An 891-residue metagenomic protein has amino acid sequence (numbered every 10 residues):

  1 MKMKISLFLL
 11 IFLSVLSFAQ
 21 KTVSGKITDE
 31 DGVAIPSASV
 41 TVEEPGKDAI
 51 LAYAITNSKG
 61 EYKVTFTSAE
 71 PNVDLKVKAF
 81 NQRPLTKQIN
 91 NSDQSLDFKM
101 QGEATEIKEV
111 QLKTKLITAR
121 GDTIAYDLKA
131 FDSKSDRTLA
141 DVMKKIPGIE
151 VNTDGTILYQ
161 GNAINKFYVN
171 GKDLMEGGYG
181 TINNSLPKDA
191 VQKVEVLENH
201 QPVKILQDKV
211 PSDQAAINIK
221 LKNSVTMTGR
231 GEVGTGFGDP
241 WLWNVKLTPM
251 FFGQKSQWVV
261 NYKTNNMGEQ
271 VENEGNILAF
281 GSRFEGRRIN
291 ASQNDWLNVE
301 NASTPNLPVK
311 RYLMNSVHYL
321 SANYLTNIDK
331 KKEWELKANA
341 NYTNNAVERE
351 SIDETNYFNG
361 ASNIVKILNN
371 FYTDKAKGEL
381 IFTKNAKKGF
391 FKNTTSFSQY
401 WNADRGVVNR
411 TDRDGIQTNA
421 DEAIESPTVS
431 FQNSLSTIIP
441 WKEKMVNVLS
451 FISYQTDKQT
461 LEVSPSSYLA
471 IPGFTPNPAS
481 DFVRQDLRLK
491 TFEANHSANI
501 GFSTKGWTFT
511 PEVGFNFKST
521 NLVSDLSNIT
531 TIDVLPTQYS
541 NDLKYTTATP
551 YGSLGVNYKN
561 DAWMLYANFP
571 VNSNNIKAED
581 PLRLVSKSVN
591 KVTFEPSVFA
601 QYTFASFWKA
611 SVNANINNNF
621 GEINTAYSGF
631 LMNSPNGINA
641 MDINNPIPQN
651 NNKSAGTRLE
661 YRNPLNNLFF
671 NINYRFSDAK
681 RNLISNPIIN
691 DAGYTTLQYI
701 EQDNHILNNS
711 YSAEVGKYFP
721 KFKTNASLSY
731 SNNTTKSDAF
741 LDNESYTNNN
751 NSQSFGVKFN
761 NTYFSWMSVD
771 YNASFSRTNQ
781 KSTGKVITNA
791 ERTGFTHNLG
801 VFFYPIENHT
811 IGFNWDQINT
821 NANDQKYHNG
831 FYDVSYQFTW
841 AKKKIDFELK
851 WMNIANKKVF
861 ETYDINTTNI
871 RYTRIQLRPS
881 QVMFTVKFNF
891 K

Functional and structural regions predicted by a protein language model:
Q20, K26, G32, K59-K63 (+17 more regions): Membrane-proximal, glycine/serine-rich, low-complexity loop/turn segments characteristic of large bacterial
D31-P45, E70: Short, ordered, surface-exposed loop/turn motifs in non-cytosolic proteins
E43-A49, P71-Q88: A short, solvent-exposed loop/turn motif at the edges and junctions of modular extracellular/periplasmic domains
G46-E61: Short, acidic Ser/Thr/Gly-rich low-complexity loop/linker segments typical of extracellular and cell-surface proteins
M227-F237, W258-Y262, V571-N575, I643-N645 (+5 more regions): Transmembrane beta-strand segments that form the barrel wall of outer-membrane beta-barrel proteins
N298-N315, V347-Y357, S362-E379, Y400-D412 (+14 more regions): Extracellular/periplasm-exposed beta-strand and loop segments of Gram-negative cell-envelope proteins, dominated by
L325-N345, F371-V408, Q417-E579, T603 (+4 more regions): Face-selective signature of the C-terminal outer-membrane beta-barrel domain
S754-R777, T783-K891: Conserved C-terminal beta-signal and adjacent last beta-strands/turns of outer-membrane beta-barrel proteins
